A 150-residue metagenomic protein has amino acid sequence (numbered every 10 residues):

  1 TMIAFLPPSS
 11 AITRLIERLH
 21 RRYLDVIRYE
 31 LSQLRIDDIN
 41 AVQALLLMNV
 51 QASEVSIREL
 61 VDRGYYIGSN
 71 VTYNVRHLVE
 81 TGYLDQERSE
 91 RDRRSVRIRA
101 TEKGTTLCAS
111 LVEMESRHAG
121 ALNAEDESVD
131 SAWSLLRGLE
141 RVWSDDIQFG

Functional and structural regions predicted by a protein language model:
T1-D37: N-terminal leader segment of winged-helix/HTH proteins
T1-L6, S128-G150: C-terminal regulatory/oligomerization modules of transcriptional regulators
P8, V42-Q43, K103, S128: N-terminal positioning helix adjacent to the helix-turn-helix/winged-helix DNA-binding module
L19, Y23-V26, E30, G64 (+2 more regions): Alpha-helical linker/hinge and terminal dimerization helices associated with HTH transcriptional regulators
V26-I67: N-terminal helix-turn-helix DNA-binding core of bacterial DNA-binding proteins
L47, L60, N74-T81: Basic amphipathic alpha-helical segments that dock to polyanions
I57-R58, S69, R76, V96: Residues within helix-turn-helix
R76-S134: Charged, amphipathic alpha-helical coiled-coil/dimerization segments
